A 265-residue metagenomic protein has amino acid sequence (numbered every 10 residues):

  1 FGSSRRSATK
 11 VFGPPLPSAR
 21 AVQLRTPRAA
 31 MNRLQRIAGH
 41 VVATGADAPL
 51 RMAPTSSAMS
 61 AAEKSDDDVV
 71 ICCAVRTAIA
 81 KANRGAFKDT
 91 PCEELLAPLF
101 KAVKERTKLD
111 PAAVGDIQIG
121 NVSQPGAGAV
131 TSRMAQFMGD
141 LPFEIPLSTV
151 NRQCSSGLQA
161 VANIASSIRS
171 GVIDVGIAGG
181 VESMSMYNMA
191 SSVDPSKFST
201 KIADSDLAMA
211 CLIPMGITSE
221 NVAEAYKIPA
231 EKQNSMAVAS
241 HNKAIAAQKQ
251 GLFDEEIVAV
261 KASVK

Functional and structural regions predicted by a protein language model:
F1-R5, T9: Low-complexity, disordered terminal segments
S3, P14, M52-S56: Compositionally biased, low-complexity segments
F12-P17, L24-R25: N-terminal, intrinsically disordered, basic low-complexity segments enriched in Arg/Pro/Ser/Thr
R20-A21, A29: Intrinsically disordered, low-complexity proline-rich regions
P27, N32-I145, V181-K265: Conserved "HGTGT" condensation-loop signature of ketosynthase/thiolase-family condensing enzymes that catalyze
S123-V130, M134-F137, L141-F143, V150-V172: Claisen-condensing/thiolase-fold acyl-transfer catalytic domains that form or cleave C-C bonds in fatty acid
V172-D174, F253: Short, high-confidence coil segments that cap the C-terminus of an alpha-helix and link into the following beta-strand
